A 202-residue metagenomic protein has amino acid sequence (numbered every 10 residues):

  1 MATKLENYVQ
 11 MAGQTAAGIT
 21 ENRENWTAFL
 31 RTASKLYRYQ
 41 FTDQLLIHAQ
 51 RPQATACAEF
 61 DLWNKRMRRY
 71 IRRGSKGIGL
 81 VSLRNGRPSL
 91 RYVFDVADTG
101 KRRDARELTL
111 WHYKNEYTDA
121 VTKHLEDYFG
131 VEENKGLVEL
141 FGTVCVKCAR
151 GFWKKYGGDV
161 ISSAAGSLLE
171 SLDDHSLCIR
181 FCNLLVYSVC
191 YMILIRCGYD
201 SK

Functional and structural regions predicted by a protein language model:
M1-K202: N-terminal accessory/interface modules of nucleic-acid-binding and processing proteins
